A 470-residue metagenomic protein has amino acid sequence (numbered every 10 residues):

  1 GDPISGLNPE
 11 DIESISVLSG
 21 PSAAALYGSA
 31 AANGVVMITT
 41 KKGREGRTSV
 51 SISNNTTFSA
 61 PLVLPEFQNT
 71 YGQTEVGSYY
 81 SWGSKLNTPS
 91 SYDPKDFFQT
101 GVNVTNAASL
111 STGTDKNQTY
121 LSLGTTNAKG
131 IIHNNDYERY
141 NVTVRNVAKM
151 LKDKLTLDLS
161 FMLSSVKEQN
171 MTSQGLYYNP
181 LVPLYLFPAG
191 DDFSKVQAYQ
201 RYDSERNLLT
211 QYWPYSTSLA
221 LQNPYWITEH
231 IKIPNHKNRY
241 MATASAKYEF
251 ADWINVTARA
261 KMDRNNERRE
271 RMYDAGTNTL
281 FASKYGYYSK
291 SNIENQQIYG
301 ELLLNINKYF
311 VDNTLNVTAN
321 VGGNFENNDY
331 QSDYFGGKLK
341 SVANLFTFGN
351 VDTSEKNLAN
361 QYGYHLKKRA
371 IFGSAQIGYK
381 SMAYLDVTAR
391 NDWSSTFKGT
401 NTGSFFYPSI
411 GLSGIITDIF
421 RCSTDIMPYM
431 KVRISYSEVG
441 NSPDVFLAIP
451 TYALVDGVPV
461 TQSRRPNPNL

Functional and structural regions predicted by a protein language model:
G1-G20: Short acidic/polar hinge/loop motifs at secondary-structure boundaries that mediate gating or recognition
L7-E10, Y27-A32, N135-E138, S173 (+1 more regions): Short, glycine-/polar-rich solvent-exposed loops and beta-turns at beta-strand/coil boundaries
I12, V142-V144, A258, G300 (+4 more regions): Extended, hydrophobic alpha-helical segments in both membrane/secreted and soluble proteins
A25, A31-N54, N106-A108: N-terminal periplasmic accessory domains that precede and gate Gram-negative outer-membrane beta-barrel machines
A31, T112-K116, T125, A148-K152 (+2 more regions): A generic beta-sheet turn/junction motif
V36, A108, V144, A242-A244 (+5 more regions): Membrane-embedded beta-strands of outer-membrane beta-barrel proteins, especially the hydrophobic/small aromatic
R44-S91, I131, N141, R145-R239 (+3 more regions): Surface-exposed loop/interface segments of Gram-negative outer-membrane beta-barrel transport/assembly proteins
N54, L123-K129, L385-S395, I416 (+1 more regions): Transmembrane beta-strand segments that form the barrel wall of outer-membrane beta-barrel proteins
